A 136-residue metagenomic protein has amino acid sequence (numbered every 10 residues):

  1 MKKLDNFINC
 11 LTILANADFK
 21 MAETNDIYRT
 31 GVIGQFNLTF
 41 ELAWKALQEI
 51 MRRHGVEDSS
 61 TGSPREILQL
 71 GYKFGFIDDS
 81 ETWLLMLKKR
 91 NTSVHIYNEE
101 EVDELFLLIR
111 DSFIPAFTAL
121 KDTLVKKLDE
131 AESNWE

Functional and structural regions predicted by a protein language model:
M1-E136: Solvent-exposed interaction patches of small proteins and small membrane subunits
